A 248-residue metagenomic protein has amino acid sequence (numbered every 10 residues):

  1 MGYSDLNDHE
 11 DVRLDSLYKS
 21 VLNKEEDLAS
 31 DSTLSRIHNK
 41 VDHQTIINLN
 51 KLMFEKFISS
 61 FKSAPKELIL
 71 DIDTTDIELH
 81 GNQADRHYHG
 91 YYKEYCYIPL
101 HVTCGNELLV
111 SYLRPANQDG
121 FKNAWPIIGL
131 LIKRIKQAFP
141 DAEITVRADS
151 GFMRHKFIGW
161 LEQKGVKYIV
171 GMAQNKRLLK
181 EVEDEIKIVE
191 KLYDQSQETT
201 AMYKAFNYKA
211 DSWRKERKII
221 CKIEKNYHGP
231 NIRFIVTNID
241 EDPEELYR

Functional and structural regions predicted by a protein language model:
M1: Double-stranded DNA-binding cores of transcription factors and transposases
D5-N23: DNA-recognition alpha helix
H9, S30, L34, K66-D76 (+5 more regions): Short, conserved catalytic/metal-binding motifs centered on acidic residues
V21-L22, L79-D85, L109-L113, H155-L161 (+1 more regions): Short acidic, glycine/serine/threonine-rich loops at helix termini
E26, D31-L100: Active-site-proximal, Lys/Arg-enriched surface segment that forms a nucleic-acid-binding/basic interface patch
G90-F139, R233: Electropositive, glycine- and tryptophan-enriched low-complexity nucleic-acid-binding patches
G120-R177: Domain-level cores of phosphate- or acyl-group-handling catalytic modules
K167-R248: An anionic, glycine-rich sequence signature occurring as long contiguous blocks
